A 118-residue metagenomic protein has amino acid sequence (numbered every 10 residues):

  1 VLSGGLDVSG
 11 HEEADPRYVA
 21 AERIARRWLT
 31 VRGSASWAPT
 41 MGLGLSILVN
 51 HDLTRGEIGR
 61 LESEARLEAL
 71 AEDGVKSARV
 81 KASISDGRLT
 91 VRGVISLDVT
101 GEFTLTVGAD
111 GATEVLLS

Functional and structural regions predicted by a protein language model:
V1-S63, L67, A78, S83-S118: Immediate N-terminus of the mature polypeptide
E72: Acidic-histidine catalytic/liganding microenvironments
